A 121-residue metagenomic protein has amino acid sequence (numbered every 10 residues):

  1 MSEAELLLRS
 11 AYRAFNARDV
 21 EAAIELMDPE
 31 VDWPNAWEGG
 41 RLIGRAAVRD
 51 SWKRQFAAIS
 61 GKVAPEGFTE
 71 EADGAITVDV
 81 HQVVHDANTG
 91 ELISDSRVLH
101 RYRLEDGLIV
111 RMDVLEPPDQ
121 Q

Functional and structural regions predicted by a protein language model:
M1-L26, E30, Q120-Q121: Short, low-complexity N-terminal intrinsically disordered segments enriched in polar/charged residues
E3, R49-Q121: A beta-strand edge to alpha-helix "cap/lid" segment located at domain peripheries
L8-A11, A23-I24, V31, G44 (+3 more regions): Hydrophobic pocket/interface hotspot
A14-A17, D28-D32, R49, G61-E66: Short acidic/polar alpha-helix capping motifs at helix-coil junctions
D32-L42, F56-A58: A short gly/proline-enriched turn/hairpin at secondary-structure junctions
